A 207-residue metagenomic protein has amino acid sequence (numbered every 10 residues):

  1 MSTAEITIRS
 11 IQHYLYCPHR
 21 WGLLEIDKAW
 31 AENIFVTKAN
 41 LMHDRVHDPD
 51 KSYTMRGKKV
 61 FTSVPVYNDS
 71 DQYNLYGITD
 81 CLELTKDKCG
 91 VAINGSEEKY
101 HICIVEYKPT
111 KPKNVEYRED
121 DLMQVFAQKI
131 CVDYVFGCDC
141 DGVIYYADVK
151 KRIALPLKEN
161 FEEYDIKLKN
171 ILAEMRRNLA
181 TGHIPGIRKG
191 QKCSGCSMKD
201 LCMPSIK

Functional and structural regions predicted by a protein language model:
M1-A4, R177-R188: Short, intrinsically disordered, charge-biased short linear motifs at domain edges
M1-I104, M123: Metal-dependent nuclease catalytic cores that hydrolyze phosphodiester bonds in DNA/RNA, characterized by
C17, W21, G182-K207: Cysteine-cluster motifs in flexible loop/terminal segments that predominantly coordinate metals
L24-E32, Y134-D139, P204-K207: Short helix-capping/linker segments at secondary-structure and domain boundaries
K38-A39, D50-K51, P156, N160-F161 (+1 more regions): Short alpha-helix boundary/capping motifs
M42-R45, E162-E163, K207: Juxtamembrane/interface motifs at transmembrane-helix termini
Y76-G77, L82-L179, D200: Nucleic-acid nuclease catalytic cores
